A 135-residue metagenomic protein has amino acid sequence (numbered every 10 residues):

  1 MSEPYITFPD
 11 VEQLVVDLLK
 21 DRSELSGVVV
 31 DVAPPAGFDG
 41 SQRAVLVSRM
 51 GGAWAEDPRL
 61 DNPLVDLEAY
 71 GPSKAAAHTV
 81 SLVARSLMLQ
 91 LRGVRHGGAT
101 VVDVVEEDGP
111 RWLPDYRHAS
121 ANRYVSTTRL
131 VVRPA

Functional and structural regions predicted by a protein language model:
M1-A55, L91-V102: Small/polar-rich, solvent-exposed N-terminal microdomains that initiate assembly or binding
S2-I6, G71, Y116-H118: Charge-dense, low-complexity intrinsically disordered segments
P35, M50-G52, P72, V131-A135: Generic structural motif
D39-A44, R59, A119-R123: A short, glycine/Asx- and small/polar-enriched loop/turn that sits immediately N-terminal to a beta-strand
L60-A77, A84, N122-V132: Oligomerization/assembly interface segments of phage tail-like spikes and tubes
H78-R92: Short, hydrophobic/π-rich interface segment
L89-A135: Acidic-leaning, charged glycine-interspersed low-complexity segments
